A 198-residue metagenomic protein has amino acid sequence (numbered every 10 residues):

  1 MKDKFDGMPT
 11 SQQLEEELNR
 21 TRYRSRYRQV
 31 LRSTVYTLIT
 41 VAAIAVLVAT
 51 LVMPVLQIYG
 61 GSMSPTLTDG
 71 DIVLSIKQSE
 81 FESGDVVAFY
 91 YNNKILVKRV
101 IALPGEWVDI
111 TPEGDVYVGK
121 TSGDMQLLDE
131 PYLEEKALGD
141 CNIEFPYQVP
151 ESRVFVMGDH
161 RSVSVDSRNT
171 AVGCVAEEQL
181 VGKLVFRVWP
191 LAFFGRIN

Functional and structural regions predicted by a protein language model:
K2-V30, L51, Q57, P65 (+2 more regions): Soluble "head" domains of membrane/secretory-pathway proteins
S33-L51: Hydrophobic membrane-insertion alpha-helices, especially the h-region of bacterial N-terminal signal peptides
